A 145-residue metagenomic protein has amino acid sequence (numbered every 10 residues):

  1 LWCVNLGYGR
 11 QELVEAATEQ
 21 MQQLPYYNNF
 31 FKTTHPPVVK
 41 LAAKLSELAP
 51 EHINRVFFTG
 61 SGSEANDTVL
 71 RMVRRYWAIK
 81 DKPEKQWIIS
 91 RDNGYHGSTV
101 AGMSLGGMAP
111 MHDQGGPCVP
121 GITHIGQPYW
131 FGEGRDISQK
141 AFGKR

Functional and structural regions predicted by a protein language model:
V4-K32, K40-G60, Q127: Glycine-rich phosphate-binding segment of PLP-dependent enzymes
L13-V14, T33-T34, E84-K85, G115: Short, charged/polar low-complexity linear motifs in solvent-exposed/disordered segments
A43-R145: PLP-dependent aspartate aminotransferase-fold enzymes
